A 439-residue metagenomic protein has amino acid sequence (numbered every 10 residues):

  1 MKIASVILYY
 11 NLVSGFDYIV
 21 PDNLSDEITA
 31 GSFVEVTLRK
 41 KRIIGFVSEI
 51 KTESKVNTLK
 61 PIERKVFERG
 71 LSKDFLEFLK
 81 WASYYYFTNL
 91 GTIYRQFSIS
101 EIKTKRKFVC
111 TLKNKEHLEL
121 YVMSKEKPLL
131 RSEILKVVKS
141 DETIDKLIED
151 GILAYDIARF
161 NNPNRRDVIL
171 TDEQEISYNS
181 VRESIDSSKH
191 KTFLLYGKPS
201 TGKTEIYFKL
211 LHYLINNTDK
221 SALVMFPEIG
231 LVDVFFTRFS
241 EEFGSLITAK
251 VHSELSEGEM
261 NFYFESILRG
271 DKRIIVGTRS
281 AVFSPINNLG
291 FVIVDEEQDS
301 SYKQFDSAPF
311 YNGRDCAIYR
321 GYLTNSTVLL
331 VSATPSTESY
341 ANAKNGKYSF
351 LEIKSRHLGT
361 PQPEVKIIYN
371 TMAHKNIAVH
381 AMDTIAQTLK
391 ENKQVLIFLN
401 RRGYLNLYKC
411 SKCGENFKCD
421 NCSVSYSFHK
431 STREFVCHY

Functional and structural regions predicted by a protein language model:
M1-L329, K344-T360, K390: Accessory, non-ATPase domains that flank or precede helicase/AAA+ motor cores in DNA-metabolism machines
K41, S200, P335, R402-G403: Short, glycine-/Ser/Thr-/acidic-enriched flexible segments
S54, L255, P335, H357 (+3 more regions): Residue-level detector of flexible, active-site-proximal loop/helix-junction positions within diverse enzyme catalytic
K73-L76, T171, E175, Y311 (+4 more regions): Electropositive phosphate-/nucleotide-binding environments in soluble metabolic enzymes
E175, Y319-R320, S326-L330, S336-S411: Conserved interdomain linker/interface between the two RecA-like ATPase lobes of SF2 helicase motors
K189, A333, P361, L407 (+1 more regions): Non-catalytic, surface-exposed connector residues within folded enzymatic/regulatory domains
L268-P285, D383, G403, V424-S425 (+1 more regions): N-terminal-biased segments
N400-Y439: Conserved helicase/translocase motor-coupling segment
